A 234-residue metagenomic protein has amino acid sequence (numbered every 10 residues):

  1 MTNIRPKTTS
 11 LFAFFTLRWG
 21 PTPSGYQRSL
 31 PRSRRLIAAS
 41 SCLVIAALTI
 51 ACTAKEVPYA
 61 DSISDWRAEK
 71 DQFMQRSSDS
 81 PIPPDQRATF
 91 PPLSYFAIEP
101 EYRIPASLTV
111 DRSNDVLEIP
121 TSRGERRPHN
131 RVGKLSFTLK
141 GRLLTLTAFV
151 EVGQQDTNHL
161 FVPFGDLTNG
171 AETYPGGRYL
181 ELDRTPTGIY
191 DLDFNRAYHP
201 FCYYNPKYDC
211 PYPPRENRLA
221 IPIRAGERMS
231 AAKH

Functional and structural regions predicted by a protein language model:
T9-S10, F15-G25, R34: Intrinsic, low-complexity polybasic segments
R28: Cationic, low-complexity basic patches in intrinsically disordered or flexible, solvent-exposed regions
R35-V44: Sec-dependent N-terminal signal peptides
I50-A51: C-terminal motif of bacterial Sec signal peptides marking the signal peptidase cleavage site
S62-K134: N-terminal secretory signal peptides
R112-G176: Mid-length scaffold segments of soluble, non-membrane domains
P163-Y198: Acidic, glycine-rich flexible loop segments
Y204-H234: C-terminal partner/receptor-binding element of secreted or periplasmic proteins
